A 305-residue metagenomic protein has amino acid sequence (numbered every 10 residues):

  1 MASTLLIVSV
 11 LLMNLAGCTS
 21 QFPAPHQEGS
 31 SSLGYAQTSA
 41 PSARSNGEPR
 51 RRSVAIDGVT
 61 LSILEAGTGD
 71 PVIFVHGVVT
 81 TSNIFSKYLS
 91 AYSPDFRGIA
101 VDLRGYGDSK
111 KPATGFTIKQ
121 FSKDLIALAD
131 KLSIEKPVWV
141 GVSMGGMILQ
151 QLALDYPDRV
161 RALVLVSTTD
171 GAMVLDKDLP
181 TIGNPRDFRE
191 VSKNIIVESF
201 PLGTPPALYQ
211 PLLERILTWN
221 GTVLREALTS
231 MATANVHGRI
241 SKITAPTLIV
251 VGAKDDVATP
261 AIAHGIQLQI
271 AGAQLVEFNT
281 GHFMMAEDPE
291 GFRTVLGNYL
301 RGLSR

Functional and structural regions predicted by a protein language model:
A2, L6-V72, D95-F96, T218 (+1 more regions): Alpha/beta-hydrolase fold catalytic core
V59-D108: Conserved HGGG/HGGXW glycine-rich cap/lid loop of the alpha/beta-hydrolase fold
L64, S90, A100-V140, M144 (+1 more regions): Active-site loop/oxyanion-hole signature of alpha/beta-hydrolase fold enzymes
M147-D155, V160-E190: Flexible "cap/lid" loop of the alpha/beta hydrolase fold
M173-V174, L179, R186-K242: Conserved alpha/beta-hydrolase catalytic His-Asp/Glu region
I243, I249-V251: Short beta-strand/loop motif that positions the catalytic acidic residue of the alpha/beta-hydrolase fold
K254-A258: Acidic catalytic loop of the alpha/beta-hydrolase fold
G281-R293: Catalytic histidine-centered segment of alpha/beta-hydrolase-like enzymes
